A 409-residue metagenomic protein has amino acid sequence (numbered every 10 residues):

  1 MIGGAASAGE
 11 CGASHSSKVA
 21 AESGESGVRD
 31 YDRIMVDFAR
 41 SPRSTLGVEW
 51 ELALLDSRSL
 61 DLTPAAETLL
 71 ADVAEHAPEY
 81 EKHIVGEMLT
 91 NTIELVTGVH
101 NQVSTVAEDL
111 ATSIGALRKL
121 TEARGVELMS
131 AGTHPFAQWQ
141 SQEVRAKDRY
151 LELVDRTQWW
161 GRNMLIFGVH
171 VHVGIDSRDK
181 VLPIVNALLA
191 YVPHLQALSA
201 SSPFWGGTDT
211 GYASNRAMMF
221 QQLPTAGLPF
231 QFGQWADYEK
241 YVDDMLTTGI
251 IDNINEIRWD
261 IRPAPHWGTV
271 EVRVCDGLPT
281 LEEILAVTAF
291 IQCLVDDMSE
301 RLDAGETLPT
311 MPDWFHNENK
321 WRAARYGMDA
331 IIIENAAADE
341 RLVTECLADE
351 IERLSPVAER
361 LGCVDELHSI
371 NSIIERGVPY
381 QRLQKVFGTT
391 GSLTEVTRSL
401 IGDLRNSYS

Functional and structural regions predicted by a protein language model:
G24-R124, L153, F220-S409: C-terminal accessory/tail domains of diverse enzymes
G125-Q142, G206-T210: Short, glycine/charge-rich beta-strand/loop segments that flank catalytic centers and engage negatively charged groups
W139-L151, G211-P224, K320: Short, low-order "capping/linker" segments at domain edges
A146-G168: Acidic, His- and aromatic-enriched active-site or binding-groove loops in soluble protein domains that engage sugars
R162-L188: Internal, well-ordered domain-core segments that constitute the primary functional module of diverse proteins
S177, V185-F232: An exposed, glycine/acidic-rich loop-and-rim segment of catalytic or binding clefts
